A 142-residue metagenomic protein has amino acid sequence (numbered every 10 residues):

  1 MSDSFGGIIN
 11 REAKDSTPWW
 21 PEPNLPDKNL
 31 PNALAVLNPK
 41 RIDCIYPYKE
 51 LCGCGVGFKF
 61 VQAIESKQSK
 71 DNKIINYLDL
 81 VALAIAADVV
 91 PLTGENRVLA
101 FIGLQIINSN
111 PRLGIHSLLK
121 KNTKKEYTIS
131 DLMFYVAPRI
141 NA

Functional and structural regions predicted by a protein language model:
M1-A142: Replace "Mg2+/Mn2+-dependent" with "divalent metal-dependent
